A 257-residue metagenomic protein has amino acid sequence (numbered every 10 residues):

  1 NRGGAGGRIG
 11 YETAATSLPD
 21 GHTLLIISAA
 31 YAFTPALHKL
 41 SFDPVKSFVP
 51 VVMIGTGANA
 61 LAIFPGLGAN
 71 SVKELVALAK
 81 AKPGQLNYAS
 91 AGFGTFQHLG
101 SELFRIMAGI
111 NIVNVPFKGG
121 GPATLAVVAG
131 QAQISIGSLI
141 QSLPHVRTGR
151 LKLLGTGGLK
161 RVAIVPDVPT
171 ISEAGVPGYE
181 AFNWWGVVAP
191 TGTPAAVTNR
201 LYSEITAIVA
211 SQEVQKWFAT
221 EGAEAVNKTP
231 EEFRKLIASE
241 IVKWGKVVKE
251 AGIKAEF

Functional and structural regions predicted by a protein language model:
R2-G10, T56-G57, G92, V115-L125 (+2 more regions): Short helix-initiation/N-cap motifs at beta->coil->alpha
A5-G7, G21-F33, M53-G55, S135-L143: Ligand-binding clamshell of periplasmic/extracellular solute-binding protein-like
R8-P19, L103, M107, G121-Q131 (+2 more regions): Short helices/loops that flank or line small-molecule/ion binding pockets
T16-H22, P35-P122, I134, I171-E173 (+1 more regions): Hinge/capping helix and adjacent helix->loop/strand transition within the periplasmic-binding protein
I26-I27, F117, I136-G137, T156 (+1 more regions): Short beta-strand and adjacent tight-turn residues that come in two discontinuous sequence segments and form the edges
A30-K39, H98, L103-M107, I134-V168 (+1 more regions): A ligand-binding cleft/hinge motif common to bilobed small-molecule-binding domains
M107, R147, T170-E173, A195-F257: An extracytoplasmic/periplasmic, membrane-proximal ligand-sensing/linker region
